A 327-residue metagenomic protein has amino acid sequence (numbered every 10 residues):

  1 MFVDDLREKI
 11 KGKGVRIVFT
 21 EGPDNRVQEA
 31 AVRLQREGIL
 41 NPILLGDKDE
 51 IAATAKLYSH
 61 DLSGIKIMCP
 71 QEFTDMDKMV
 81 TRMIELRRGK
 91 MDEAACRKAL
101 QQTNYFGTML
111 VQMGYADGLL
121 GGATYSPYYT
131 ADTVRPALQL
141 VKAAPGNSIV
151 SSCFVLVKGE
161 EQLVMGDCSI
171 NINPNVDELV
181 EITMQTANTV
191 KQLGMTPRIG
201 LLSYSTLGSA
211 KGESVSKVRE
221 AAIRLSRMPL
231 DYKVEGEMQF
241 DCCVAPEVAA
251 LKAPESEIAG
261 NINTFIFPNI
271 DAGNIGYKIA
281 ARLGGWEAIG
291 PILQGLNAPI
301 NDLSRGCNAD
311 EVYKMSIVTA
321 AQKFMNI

Functional and structural regions predicted by a protein language model:
M1-A259, N263-I327: Anion-binding alpha/beta catalytic cores of soluble intermediary-metabolism enzymes, centered on
